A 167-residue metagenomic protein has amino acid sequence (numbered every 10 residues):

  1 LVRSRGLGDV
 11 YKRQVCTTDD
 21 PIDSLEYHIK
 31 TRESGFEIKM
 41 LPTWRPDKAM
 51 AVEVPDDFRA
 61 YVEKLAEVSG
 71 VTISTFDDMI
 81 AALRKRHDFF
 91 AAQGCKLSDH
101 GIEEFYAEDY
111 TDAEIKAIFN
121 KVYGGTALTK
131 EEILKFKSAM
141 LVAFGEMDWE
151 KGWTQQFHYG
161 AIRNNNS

Functional and structural regions predicted by a protein language model:
L1-L7, Y11: Single conserved hydrophobic/aromatic residue that forms the stacking wall/gate of nucleotide- or nucleobase-binding
D23-K39, A60-S167: Histidine/acidic residue-rich metal-binding segments in metalloenzymes
M40-K48: A generic structural motif
E53: A conserved mid-domain beta-alpha-beta active-site/ligand-binding segment of alpha/beta enzyme cores
